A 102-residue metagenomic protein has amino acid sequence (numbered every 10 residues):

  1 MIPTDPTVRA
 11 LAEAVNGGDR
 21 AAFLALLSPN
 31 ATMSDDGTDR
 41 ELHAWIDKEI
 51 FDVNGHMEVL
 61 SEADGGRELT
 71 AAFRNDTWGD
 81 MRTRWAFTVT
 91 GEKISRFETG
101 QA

Functional and structural regions predicted by a protein language model:
M1-G17, A25, P29: Short, low-complexity N-terminal intrinsically disordered segments enriched in polar/charged residues
L11, A22-L24, A31, L42 (+3 more regions): Hydrophobic pocket/interface hotspot
G17-R20, D36, W78: Alpha-helix boundary/capping and short turn/kink residues
L26-R40, W45-K48: A short gly/proline-enriched turn/hairpin at secondary-structure junctions
H43-T90, T99: Surface-exposed, charged secondary-structure patches
